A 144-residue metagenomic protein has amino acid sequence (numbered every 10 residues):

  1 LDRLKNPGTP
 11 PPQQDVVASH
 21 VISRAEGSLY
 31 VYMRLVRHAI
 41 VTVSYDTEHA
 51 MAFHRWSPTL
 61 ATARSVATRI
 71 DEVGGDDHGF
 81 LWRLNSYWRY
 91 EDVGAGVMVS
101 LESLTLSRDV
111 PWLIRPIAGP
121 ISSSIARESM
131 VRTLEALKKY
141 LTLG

Functional and structural regions predicted by a protein language model:
L1-G144: Eukaryotic helix-grip
